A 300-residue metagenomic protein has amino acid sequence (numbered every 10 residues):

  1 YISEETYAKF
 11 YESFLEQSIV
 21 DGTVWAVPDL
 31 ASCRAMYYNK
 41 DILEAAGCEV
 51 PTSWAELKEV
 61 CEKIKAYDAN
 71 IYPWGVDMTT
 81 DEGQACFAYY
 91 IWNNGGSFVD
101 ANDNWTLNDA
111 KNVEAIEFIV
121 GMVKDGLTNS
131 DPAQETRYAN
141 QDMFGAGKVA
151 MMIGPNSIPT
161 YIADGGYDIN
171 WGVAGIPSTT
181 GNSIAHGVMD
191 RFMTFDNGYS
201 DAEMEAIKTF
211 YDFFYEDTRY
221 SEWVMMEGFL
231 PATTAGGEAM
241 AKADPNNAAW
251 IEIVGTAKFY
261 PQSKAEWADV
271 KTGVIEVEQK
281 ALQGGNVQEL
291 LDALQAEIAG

Functional and structural regions predicted by a protein language model:
Y1-F10, E49, P73-M78, G96-I116 (+3 more regions): Short, solvent-exposed loop/beta-turn-alpha elements that line the ligand-binding surface or hinge of extracytoplasmic
Y1-R34, E49, K58, C86 (+5 more regions): Hinge/lid segment of periplasmic solute-binding proteins
Y1-S13, Q17, D41-T52, M143 (+5 more regions): Extracytoplasmic "Venus flytrap"/periplasmic binding protein-like
A8-K9, E16, A174, V224-K280: Long, aromatic- and glycine/proline-rich binding clefts that accommodate carbohydrate-like moieties
Q17-D29, R34, E56-T106, V120 (+1 more regions): Extracytoplasmic/periplasmic solute-binding protein
G22-T23, A45-A46, D125-L127, D164-E227: Extracytoplasmic/periplasmic substrate-recognition and gating elements
W54-E59, D131-G145: Short helix-initiation/N-cap motifs at beta->coil->alpha
V60-K63, D103-A133: Glycine-centered hinge/linker elements that transmit conformational signals in sensory and ligand-binding systems
